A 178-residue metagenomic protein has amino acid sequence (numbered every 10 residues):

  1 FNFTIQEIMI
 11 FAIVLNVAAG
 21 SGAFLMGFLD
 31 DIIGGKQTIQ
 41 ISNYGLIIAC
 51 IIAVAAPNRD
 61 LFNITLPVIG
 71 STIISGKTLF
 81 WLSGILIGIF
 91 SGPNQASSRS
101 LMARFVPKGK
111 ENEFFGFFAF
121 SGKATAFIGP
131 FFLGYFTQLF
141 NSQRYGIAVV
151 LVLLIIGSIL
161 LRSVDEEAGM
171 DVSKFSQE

Functional and structural regions predicted by a protein language model:
F1-V17, T78-L82, Y145: Loop-to-transmembrane helix entry
I5-Q6, K108-F118: Loop-to-transmembrane helix entry/capping segments in MFS-fold secondary transporters and related SLC/MFSD carriers
S21-G35, T137: Helix-to-loop junctions at the C-terminal end of transmembrane segments in multipass secondary transporters
I32-G45: Cytoplasmic membrane-interface "Motif A"-like loop-to-helix N-cap segments of 12-TM Major Facilitator Superfamily
Y44-I73: C-terminal ends and interior cores of transmembrane alpha-helices in multi-pass membrane transporters/permeases
A56, I147-E178: Multi-pass alpha-helical transporter architecture, strongest for 12-TM Major Facilitator/SLC carriers used
G70-S75, Y135-L154: A membrane-interface helix-boundary motif in multi-pass transporters
P93-V106: Intracellular juxtamembrane helix-capping segments at the cytosolic ends of symmetry-related transmembrane helices
